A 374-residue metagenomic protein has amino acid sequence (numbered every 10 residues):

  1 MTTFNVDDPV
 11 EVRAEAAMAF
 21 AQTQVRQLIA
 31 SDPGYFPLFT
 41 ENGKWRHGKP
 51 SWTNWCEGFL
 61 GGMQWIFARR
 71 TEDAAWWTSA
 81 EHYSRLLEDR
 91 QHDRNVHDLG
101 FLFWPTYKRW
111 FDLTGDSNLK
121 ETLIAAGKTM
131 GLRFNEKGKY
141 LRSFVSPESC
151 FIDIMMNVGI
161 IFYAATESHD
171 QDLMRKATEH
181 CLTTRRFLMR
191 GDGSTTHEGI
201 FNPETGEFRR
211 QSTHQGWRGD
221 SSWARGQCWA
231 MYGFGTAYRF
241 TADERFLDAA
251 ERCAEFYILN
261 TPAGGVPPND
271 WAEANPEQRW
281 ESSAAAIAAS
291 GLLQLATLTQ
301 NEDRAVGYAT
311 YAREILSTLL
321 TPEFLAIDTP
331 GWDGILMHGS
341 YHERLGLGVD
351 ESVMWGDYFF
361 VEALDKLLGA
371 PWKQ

Functional and structural regions predicted by a protein language model:
M1-Q374: Glycan-recognition and catalytic cores of secretory/periplasmic carbohydrate-active enzymes
